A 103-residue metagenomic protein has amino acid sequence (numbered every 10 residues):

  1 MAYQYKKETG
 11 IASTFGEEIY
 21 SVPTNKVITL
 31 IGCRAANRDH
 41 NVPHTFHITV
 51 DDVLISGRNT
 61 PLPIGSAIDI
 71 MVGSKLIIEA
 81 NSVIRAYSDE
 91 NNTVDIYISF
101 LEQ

Functional and structural regions predicted by a protein language model:
M1-R34, Y87-Q103: C-terminal interaction-tip segments
A12-F15, P63-I68: Solvent-exposed, conformationally flexible loop/turn segments
S21, G57-P61, G73-K75, R85: Beta-strand-rich interaction surfaces with strong enrichment in secreted/lumenal proteins
N25, I64-G65, G73, A80-N81: Tight coil/turn sites that cap or link beta-strands
A35-D39, V50-D52, A86-E90: Non-cytosolic beta-sheet module surface loops
H40-T60: Short, surface-exposed beta-strand/strand-loop-strand elements in extracellular ectodomains
I55, I68-M71: Short alpha-helix capping/helix-loop boundary micro-motifs
L76-E90: Noncatalytic modules at the cell exterior or secretory-pathway interfaces, chiefly beta-strand-rich lectin/adhesion
